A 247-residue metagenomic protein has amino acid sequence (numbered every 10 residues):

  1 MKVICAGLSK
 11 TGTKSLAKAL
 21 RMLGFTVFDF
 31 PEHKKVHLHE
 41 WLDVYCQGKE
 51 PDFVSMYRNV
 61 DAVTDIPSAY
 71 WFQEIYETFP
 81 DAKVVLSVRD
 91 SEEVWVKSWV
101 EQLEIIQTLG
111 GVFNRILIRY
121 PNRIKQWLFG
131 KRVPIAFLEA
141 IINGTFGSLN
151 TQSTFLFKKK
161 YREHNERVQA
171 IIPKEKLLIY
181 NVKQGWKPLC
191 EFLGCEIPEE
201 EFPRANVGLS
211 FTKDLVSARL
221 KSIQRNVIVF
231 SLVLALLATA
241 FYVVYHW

Functional and structural regions predicted by a protein language model:
M1-R58: PAPS-dependent sulfotransferase catalytic core
C5-G7, P31, T64-S68, V88-R89 (+1 more regions): Short His-Asn-centered micro-motif
T13-K14, A69-Q73, E92-E93, W186-L189: Short, well-ordered alpha-helical microsegments
S15, R21-F25, E32, E74-S153 (+1 more regions): PAPS-dependent sulfotransferase catalytic domain
E32-E40, V85-W95, N114, E163-S222: The conserved 3'-phosphoadenosine-5'-phosphosulfate
V44-F79: Conserved nucleotide-sensing/catalytic segment adjacent to the nucleotide-binding pocket in NTP-handling enzymes
I141-L177: Active-site oxyanion/phosphate-handling segment shared across diverse enzymes
K221-W247: Terminal signal-anchor or tail-anchor transmembrane helices that tether membrane-associated enzymes to cellular
